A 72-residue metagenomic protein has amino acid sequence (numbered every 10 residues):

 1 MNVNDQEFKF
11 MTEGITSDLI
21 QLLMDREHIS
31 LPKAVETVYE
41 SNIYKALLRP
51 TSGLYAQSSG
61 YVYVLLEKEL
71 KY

Functional and structural regions predicted by a protein language model:
M1-Y72: C-terminal alpha-helical interaction appendages
